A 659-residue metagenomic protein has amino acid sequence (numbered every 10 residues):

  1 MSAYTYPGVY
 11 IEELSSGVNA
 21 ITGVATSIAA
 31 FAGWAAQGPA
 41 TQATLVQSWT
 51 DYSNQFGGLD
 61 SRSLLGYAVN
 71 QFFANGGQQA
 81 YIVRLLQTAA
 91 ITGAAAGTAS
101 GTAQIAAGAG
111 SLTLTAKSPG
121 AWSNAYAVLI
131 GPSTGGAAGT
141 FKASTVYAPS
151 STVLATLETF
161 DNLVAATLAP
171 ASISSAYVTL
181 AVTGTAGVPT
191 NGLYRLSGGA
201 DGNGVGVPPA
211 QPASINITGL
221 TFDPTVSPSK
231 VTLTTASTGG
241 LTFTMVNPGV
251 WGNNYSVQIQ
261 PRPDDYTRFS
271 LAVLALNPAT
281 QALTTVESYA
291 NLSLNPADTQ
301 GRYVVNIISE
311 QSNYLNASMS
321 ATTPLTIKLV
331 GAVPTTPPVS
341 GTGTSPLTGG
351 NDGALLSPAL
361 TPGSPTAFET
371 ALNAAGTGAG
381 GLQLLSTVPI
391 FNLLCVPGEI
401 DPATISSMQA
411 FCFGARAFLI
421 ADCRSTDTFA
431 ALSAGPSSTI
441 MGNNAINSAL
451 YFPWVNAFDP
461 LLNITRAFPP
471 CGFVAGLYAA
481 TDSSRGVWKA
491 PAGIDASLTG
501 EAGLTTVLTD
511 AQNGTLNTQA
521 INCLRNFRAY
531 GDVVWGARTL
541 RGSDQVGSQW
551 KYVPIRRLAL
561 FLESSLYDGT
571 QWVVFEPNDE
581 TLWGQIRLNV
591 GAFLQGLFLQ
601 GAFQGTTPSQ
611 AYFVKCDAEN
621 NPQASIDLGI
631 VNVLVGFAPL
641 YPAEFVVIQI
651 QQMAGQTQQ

Functional and structural regions predicted by a protein language model:
M1-A94, T98-A106, L112-K117, A148 (+6 more regions): Structured, hydrophobic secondary-structure cores that serve as assembly/anchoring elements
G108, L114-K117, W122-L498: Extended, regular secondary-structure scaffolds
